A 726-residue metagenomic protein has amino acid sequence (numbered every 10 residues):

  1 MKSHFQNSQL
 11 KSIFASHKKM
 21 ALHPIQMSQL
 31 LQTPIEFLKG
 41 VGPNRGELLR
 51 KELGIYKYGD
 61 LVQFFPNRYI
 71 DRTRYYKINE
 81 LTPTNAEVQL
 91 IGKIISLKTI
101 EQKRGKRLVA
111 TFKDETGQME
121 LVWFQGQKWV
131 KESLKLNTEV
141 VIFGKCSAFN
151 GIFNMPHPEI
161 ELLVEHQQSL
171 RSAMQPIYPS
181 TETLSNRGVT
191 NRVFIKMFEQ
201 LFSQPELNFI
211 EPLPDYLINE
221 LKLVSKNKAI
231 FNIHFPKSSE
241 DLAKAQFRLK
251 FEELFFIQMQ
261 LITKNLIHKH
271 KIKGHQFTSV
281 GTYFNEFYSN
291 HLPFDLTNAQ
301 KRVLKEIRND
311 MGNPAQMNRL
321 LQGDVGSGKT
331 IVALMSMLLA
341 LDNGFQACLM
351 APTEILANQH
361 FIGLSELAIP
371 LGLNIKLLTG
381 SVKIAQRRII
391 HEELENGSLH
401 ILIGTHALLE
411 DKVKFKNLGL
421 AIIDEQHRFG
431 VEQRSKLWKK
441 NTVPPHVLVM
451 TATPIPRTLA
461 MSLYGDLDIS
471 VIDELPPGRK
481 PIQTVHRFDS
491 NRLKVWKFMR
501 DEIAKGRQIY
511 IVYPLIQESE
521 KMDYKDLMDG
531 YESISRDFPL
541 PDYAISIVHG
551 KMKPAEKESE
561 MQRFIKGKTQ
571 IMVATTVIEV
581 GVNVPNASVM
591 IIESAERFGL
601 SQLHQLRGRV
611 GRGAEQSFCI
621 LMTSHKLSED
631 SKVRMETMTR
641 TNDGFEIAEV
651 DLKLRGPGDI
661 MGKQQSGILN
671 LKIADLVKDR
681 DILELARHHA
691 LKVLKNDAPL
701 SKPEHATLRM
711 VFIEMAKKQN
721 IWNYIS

Functional and structural regions predicted by a protein language model:
I13, H17, L22-H23: Short, positively charged and aromatic/hydrophobic N-terminal segments
F64-I91: OB-fold nucleic-acid-binding modules
N85-R104, G144: Structural detector for short beta-strands of small beta-barrel domains
I100-L108, K113-H291: Upstream accessory/linker segments immediately N-terminal to the RecA-like ATPase cores of bacterial MutS and a subset
Q276-L320: Conserved pre-motif I regulatory segment
Q316-E636: Inter-lobe coupling/hinge segments of SF2-like helicase ATPases
Q562-I571, V577-P585, M590-E593, G608 (+3 more regions): Accessory helical-bundle/CTD segments and flexible terminal tails appended to RecA-like ATPase motors
